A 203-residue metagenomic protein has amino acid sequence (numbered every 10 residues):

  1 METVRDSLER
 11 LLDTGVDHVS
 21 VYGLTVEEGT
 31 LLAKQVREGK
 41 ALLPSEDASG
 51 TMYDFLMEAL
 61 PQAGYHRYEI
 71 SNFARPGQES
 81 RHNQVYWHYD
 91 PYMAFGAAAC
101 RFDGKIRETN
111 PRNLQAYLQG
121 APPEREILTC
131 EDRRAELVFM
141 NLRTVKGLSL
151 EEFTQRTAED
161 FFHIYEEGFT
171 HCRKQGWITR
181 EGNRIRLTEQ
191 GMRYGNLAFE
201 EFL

Functional and structural regions predicted by a protein language model:
M1-E159: C-terminal scaffold of the Radical SAM
V36, Y165, F199: Short, flexible helix/strand-to-coil boundary loops that buttress conserved ligand/catalytic motifs in alpha/beta
E69, R173-N183: A short, conserved structural fragment
A158-R173: Short amphipathic alpha-helical interaction segments
R184-T188: Minor-groove-contacting beta-hairpin "wing" of winged helix-turn-helix DNA-binding domains
Q190-L203: Short, amphipathic alpha-helical interaction segments positioned at domain boundaries
